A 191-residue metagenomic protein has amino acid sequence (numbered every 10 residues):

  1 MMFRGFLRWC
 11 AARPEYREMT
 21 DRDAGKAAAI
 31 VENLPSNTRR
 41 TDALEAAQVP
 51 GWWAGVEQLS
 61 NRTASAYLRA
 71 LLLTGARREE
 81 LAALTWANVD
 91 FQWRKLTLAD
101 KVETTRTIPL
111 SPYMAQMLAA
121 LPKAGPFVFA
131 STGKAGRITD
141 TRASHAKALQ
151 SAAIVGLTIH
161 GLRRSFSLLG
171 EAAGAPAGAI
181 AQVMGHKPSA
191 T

Functional and structural regions predicted by a protein language model:
M1, A12-R78, A82-A83, Q92-W93 (+2 more regions): Basic, Lys/Arg- and aromatic-enriched nucleic-acid-binding interface segment
M1-C10, L110: Non-catalytic DNA-binding core/recognition domains of DNA-processing enzymes
G5, A83, A143, L169 (+1 more regions): DNA-binding alpha-helical recognition surfaces that contact promoter or target DNA
F6-A11, L121, G170, G174: Hydrophobic recognition helices of helix-based DNA-binding modules
E15-Y16, A76, K123, I154 (+2 more regions): Helix N-cap/coil-helix junction residues
A43-P50, W93, P109-V155: Active-site/catalytic core of tyrosine-dependent DNA strand-transfer enzymes
R69, L73-E80, G161-K187: C-terminal catalytic core of tyrosine-transesterase DNA break-rejoin enzymes
N88-L96, G156, A175-T191: Short, polar N-cap/turn motifs at the start of nucleic acid-interacting alpha helices
